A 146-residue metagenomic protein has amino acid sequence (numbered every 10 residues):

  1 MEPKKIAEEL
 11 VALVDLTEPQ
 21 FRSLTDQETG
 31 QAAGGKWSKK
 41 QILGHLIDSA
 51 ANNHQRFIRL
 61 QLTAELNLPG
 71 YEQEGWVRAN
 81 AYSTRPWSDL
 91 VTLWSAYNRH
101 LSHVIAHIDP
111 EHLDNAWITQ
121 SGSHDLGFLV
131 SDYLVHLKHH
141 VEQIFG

Functional and structural regions predicted by a protein language model:
M1-G35: A contiguous, well-structured "functional interface" segment within a domain
M1-I6, G30, N52-A96: Short, helix-capping/interhelical loops that line the mouth of catalytic, cofactor-, or ligand-binding pockets
K4, E8-V11, K40-G44, S88 (+2 more regions): A generic "alpha-helical surface" signal
E9, L13, P19-S23, V77-D114: Acidic/histidine-rich alpha-helical segments that form the ligand environment of transition-metal centers
D26-Q73, N115-G146: Short, contiguous alpha-helical
